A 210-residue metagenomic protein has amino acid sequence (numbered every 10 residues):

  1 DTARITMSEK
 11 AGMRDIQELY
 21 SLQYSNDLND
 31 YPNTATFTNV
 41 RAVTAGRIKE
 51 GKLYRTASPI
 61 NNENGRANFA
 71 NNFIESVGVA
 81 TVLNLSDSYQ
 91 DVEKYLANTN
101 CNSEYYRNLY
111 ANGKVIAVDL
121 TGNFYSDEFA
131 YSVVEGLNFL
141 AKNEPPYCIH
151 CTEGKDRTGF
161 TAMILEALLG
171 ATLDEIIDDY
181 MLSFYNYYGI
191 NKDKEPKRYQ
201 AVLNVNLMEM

Functional and structural regions predicted by a protein language model:
D1-C148, F160-M210: Cys-dependent protein tyrosine phosphatase-like superfamily
E153, R157-T158: Ser/Thr-glycine-rich phosphate-binding loops at phosphate-binding pockets of nucleotides, nucleotide cofactors
